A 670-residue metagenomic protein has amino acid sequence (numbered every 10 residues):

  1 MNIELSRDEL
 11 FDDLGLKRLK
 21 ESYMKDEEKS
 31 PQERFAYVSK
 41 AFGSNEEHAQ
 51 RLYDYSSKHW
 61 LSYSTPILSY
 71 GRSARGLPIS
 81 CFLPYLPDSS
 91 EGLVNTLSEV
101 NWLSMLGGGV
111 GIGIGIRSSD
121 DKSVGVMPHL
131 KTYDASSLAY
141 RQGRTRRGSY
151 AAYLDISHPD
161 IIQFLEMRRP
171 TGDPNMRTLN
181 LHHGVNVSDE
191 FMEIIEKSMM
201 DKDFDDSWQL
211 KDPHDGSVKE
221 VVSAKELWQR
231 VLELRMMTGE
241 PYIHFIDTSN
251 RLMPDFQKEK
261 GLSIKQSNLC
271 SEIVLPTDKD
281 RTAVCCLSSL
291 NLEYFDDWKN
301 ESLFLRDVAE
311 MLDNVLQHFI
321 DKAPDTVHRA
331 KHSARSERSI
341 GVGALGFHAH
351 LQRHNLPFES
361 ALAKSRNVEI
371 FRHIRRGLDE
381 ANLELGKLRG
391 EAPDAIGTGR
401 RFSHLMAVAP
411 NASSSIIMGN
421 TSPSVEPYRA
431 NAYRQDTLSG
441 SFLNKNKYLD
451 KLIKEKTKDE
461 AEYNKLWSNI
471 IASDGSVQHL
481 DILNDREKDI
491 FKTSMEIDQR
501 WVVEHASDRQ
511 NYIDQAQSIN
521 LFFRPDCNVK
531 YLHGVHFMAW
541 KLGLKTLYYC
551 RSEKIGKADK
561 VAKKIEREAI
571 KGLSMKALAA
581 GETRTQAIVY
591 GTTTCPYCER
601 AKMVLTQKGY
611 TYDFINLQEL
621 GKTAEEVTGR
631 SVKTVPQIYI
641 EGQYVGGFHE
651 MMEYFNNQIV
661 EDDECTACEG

Functional and structural regions predicted by a protein language model:
M1-E46, M127, K131-T132, G143-L262 (+2 more regions): Conserved, charged catalytic cores of large soluble enzymes
L10-D13, I264, S271-P276, L316-D321 (+1 more regions): Catalytic alpha/beta core of large soluble enzyme barrels
K25, S39-H48, Y53-K122, V126-H129 (+5 more regions): Function-dense linear segments that define catalytic or interfacial modules in macromolecule-processing proteins
S137, G629-Y639, G647-H649: Structural micro-motif
G239, A577-D613: Local sequence-structure signature of Cys/Sec-based thiol-disulfide redox active-site neighborhoods
L305-K331, R335, S339, H354-N411 (+1 more regions): Internal maturation/activation junctions in enzymes
I615-K633: Thioredoxin-like thiol-disulfide oxidoreductase module
I640-E661: Non-catalytic, surface beta->alpha helical segment in thiol-disulfide oxidoreductase systems
